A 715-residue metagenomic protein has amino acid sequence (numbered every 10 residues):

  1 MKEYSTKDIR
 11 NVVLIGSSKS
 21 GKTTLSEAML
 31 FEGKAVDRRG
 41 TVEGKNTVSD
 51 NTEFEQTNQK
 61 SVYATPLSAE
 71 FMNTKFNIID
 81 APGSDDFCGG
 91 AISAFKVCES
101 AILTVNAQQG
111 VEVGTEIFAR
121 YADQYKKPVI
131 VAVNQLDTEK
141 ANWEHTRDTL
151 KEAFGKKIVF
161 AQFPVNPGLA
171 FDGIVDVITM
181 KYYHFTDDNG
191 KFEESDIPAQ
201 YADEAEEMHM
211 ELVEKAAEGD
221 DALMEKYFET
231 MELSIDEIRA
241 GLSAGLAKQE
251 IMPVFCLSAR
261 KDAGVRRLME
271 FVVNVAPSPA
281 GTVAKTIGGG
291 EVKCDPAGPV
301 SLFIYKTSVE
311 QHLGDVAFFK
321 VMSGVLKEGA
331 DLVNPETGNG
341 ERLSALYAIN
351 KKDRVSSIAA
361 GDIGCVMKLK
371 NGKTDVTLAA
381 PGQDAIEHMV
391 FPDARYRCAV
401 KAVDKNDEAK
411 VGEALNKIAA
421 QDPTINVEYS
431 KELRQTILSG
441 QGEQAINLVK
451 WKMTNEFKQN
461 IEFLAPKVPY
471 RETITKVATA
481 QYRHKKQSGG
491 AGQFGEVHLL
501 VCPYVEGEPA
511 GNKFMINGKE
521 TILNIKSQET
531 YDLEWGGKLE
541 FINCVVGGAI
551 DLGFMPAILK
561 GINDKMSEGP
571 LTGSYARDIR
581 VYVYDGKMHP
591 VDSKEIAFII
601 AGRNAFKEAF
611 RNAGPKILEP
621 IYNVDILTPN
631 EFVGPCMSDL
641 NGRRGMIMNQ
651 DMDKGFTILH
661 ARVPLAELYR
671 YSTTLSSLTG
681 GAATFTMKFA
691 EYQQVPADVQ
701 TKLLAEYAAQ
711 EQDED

Functional and structural regions predicted by a protein language model:
M1-S20, A107-Q311, L332, G364: P-loop NTPase catalytic nucleotide-binding module
M1-V105, V111, F160: P-loop NTPase switch module centered on the Walker A-proximal segment
T6-I9, K22-T23, K45-N46, Q59-A64 (+26 more regions): Amphipathic alpha-helical transducer elements in NTP-driven molecular machines
K19, L25, Q59, D80 (+21 more regions): Conserved structural-core and active-site-/substrate-pathway-adjacent residues in large, well-folded domains of enzymes
T52-T57, F76-F87, L103-G110, Q135-T138 (+4 more regions): Flexible beta-alpha connector loops of hexameric P-loop NTPases
M72-F76, K96-I102, A216-K226, V390-A402 (+1 more regions): Gly-rich Lys/Arg/Thr-decorated short loops/hinges at beta-loop-alpha junctions or inter-strand turns that position
N73-K75, C98-A101, K126-A132, K248-P253 (+4 more regions): Short, surface-exposed connector motifs at secondary-structure boundaries
I158-F160, P164, G168, V272-S301 (+1 more regions): Accessory interaction regions appended to the cores of large information-processing enzymes
